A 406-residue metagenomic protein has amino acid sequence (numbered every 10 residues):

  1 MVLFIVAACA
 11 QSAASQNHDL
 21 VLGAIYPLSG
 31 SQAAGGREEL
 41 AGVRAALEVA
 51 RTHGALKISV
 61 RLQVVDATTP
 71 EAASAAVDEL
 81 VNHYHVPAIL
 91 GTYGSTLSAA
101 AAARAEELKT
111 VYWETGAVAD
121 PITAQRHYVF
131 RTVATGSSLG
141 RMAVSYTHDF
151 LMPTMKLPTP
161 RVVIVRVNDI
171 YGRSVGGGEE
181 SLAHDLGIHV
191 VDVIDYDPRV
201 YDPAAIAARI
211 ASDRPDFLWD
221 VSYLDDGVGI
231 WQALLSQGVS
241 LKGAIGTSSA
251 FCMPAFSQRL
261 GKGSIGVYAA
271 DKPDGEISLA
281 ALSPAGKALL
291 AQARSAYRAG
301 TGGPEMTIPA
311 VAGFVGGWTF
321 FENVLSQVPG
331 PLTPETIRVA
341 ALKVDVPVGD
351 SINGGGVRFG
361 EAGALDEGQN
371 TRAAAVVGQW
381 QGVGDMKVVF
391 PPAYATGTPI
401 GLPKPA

Functional and structural regions predicted by a protein language model:
M1-V21, T52-H53, V81, A406: Short, low-complexity disordered leader/linker segments with a strong preference for bacterial N-terminal type II
N17-D19, A34-A41, V49, H53-A124 (+3 more regions): Beta-alpha junction/loop-to-helix N-cap segments that form part of ligand/metal-binding clefts
L20-R44, Q63-E71, Y93-G94, V165-S174 (+1 more regions): Extracytoplasmic "Venus flytrap"
A24, L80-Y93, W113-G116, R161-V165 (+4 more regions): Periplasmic-binding protein-like
D66, Y112-E114, D120, S240-G261 (+3 more regions): Venus flytrap/periplasmic-binding-protein-like
A119-P121, V129-Q237, P284: Extracellular/periplasmic Venus flytrap/periplasmic-binding protein
L234-F314, P392-A393, K404-P405: Extracellular/periplasmic periplasmic-binding protein-like sensory domains
A299-A310, E322-K387: Segments of small-molecule ligand-sensing domains
